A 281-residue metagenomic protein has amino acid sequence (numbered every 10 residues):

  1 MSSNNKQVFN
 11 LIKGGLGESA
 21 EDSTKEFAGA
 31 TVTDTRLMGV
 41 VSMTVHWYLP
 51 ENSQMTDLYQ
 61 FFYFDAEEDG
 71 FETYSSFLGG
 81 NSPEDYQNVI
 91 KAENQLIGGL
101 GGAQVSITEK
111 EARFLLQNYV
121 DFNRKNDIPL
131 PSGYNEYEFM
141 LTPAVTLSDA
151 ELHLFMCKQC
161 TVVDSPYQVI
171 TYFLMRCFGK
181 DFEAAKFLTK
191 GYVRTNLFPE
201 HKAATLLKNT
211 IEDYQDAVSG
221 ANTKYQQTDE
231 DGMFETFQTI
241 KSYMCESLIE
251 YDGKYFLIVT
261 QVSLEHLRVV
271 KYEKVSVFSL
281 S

Functional and structural regions predicted by a protein language model:
S2-S281: Non-catalytic terminal/accessory regions
